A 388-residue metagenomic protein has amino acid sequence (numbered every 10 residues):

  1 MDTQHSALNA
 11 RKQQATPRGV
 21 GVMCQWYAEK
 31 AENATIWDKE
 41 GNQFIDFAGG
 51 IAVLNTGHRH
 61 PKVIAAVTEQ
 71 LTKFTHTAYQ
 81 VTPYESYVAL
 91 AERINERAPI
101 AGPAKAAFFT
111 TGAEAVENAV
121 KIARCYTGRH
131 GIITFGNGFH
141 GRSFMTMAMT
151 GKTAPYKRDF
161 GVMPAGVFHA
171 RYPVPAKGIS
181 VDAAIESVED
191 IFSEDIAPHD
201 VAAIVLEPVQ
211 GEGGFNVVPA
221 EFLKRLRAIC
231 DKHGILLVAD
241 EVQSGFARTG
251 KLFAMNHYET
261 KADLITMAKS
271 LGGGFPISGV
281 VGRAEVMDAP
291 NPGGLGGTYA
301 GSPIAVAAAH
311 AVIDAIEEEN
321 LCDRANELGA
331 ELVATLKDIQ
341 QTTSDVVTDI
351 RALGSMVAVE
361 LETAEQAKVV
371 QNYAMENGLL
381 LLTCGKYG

Functional and structural regions predicted by a protein language model:
M1-G388: Conserved N-terminal phosphate-binding loop of PLP-dependent enzymes in the Aspartate aminotransferase
